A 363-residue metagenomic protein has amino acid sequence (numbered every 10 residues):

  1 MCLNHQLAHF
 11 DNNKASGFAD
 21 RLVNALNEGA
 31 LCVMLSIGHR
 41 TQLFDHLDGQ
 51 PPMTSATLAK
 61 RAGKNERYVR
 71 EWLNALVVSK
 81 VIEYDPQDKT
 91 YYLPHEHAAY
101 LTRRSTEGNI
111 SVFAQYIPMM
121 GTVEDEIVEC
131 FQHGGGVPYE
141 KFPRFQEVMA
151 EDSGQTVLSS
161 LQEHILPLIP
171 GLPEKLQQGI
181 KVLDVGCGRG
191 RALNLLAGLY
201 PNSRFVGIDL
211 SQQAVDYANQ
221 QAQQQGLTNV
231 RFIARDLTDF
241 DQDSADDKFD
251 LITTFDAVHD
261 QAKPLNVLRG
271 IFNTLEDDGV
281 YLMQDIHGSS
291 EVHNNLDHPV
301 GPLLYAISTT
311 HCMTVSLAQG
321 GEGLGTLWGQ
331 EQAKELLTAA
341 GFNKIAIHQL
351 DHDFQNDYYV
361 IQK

Functional and structural regions predicted by a protein language model:
N13, D20-G29, M34-G38, D45-H46 (+1 more regions): Conserved Class I S-adenosyl-L-methionine-dependent methyltransferase catalytic core
L47-P51: Short helix-to-turn junction characteristic of helix-turn-helix DNA-binding domains, especially the helix
P52-K60: Short acidic, hydrophobic short linear motifs in intrinsically disordered regions
K64-A75: Short amphipathic alpha-helical interaction segments
I110, G121-H259, P264-N266: Conserved adenosyl
L265-D277: A short glycine-rich, Lys/Arg-flanked "PGG" loop and its adjoining helix->strand segment in the class I
Q284-A339, A346: C-terminal alpha-helical "lid/dimerization" subdomain adjacent to the S-adenosyl-L-methionine
A340-K363: Core SAM-dependent methyltransferase catalytic element
